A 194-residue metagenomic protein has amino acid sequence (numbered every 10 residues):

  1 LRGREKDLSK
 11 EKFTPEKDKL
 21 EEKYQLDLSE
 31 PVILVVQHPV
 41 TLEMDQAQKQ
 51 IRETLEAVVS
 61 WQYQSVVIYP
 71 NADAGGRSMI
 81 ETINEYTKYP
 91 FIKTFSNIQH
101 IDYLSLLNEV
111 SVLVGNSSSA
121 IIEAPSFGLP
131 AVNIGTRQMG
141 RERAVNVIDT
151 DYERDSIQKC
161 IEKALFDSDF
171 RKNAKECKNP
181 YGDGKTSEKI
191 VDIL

Functional and structural regions predicted by a protein language model:
L1-L194: Nucleotide-activated sugar donor-binding and catalytic core shared by glycosyltransferases and related lipid-linked
